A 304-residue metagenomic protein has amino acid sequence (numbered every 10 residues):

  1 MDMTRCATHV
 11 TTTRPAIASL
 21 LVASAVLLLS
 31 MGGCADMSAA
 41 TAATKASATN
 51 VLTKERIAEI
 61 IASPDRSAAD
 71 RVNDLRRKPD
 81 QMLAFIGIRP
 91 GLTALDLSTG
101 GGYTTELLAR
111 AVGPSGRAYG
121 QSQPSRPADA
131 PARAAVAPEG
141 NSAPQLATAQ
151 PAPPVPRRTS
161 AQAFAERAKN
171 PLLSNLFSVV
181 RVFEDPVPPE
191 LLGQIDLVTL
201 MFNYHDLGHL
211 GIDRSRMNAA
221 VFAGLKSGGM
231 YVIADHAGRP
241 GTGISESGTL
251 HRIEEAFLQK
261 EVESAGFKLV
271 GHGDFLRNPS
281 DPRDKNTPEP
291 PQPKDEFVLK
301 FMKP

Functional and structural regions predicted by a protein language model:
A35-M37: Bacterial signal peptide processing site
R56-L83, R89: Class I SAM-dependent methyltransferase Rossmann-like catalytic core, especially the SAM/SAH-binding loop
G91-G100: Conserved class I S-adenosyl-L-methionine
A109, R214-S227: A short glycine-rich, Lys/Arg-flanked "PGG" loop and its adjoining helix->strand segment in the class I
A135-P188: S-adenosyl-L-methionine
P188-V198: A short acidic, Gly/Pro-enriched loop at the edge of an enzyme's catalytic core that lines a small-molecule cofactor
G228-H236: Conserved beta-strand signature within the Rossmann-like core of class I S-adenosyl-L-methionine
D281-P304: Core SAM-dependent methyltransferase catalytic element
